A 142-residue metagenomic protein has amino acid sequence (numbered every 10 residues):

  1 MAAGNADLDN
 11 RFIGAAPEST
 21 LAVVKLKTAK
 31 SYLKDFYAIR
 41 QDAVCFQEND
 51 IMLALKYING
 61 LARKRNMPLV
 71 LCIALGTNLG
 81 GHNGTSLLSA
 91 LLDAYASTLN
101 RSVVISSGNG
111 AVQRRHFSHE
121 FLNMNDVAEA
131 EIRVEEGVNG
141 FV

Functional and structural regions predicted by a protein language model:
M1-Q47, N100: Subtilisin-like serine protease catalytic core
D9-F12, L91-L92, E129-E131, F141: Generic recognition of flexible, low-complexity loop/linker segments
S19, N139-G140: Residue-level detector of short, conserved catalytic/binding motifs and their immediate flanks
K30-F121, V127, G137-N139: Substrate-binding/access-modulating region of protease and related hydrolase catalytic domains
R133-E135: Flexible glycine/proline-rich
